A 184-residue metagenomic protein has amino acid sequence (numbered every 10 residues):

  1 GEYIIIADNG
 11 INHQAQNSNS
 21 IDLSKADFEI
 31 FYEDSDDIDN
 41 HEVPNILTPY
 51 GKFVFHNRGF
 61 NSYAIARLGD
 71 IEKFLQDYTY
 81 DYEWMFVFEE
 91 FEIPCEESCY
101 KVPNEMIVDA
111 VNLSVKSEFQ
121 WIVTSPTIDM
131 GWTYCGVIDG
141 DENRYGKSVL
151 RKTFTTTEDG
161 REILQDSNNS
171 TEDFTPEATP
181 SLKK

Functional and structural regions predicted by a protein language model:
G1-L164, S170: Solvent-exposed beta-edge/loop recognition patches
L164-K184: A recurrent domain-boundary module in secreted/ectodomain proteins
